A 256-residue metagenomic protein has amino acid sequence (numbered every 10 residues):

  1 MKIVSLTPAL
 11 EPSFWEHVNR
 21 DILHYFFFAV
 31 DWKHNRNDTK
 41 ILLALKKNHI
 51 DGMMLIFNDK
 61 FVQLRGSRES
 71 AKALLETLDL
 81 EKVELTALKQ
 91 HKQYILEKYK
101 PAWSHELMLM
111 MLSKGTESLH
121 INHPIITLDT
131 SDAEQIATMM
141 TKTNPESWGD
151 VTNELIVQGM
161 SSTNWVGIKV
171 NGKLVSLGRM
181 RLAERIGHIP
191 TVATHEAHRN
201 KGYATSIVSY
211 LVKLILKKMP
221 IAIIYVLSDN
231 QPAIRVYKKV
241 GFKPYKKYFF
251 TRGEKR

Functional and structural regions predicted by a protein language model:
M1-F26, T116-D150: Short amphipathic alpha-helix that is part of the acyltransferase structural core
E16-L78, S176-P190: Conserved donor-binding loop and adjoining core beta-sheet/short helix segment in diverse acyl/aminoacyl transferases
I22-K40, K46, P145-N171: Active-site rim helix/loop that mediates acceptor-substrate recognition in acyltransferases
H49-I50, F57-N122, T251: Acyl-donor-binding surface of acyltransferase catalytic domains
I56-F57, N153-A193: A conserved beta-strand-loop-helix scaffold within acyl/acetyltransferase catalytic domains
R68-T77, T194, N200-I215, I234-K239: Conserved acetyl-CoA-binding loop-helix of GNAT-fold acetyltransferases
T86-K92, I224-R235, F250-R256: Conserved beta-strand-loop-alpha-helix junction that forms the acyl-donor binding cleft
I95-L96, Y237, F242: Conserved active-site tyrosine of GNAT-family acetyltransferases
